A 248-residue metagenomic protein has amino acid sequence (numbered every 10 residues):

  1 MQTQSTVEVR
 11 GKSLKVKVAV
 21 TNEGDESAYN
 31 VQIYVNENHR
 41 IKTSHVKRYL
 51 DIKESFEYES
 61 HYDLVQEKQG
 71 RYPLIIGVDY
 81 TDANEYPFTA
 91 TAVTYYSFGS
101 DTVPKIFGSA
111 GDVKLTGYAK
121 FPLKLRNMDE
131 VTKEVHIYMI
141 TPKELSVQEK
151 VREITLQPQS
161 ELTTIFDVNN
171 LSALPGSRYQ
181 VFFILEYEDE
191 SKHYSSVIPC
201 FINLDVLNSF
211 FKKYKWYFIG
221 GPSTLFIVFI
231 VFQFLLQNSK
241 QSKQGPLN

Functional and structural regions predicted by a protein language model:
M1-S5, T43-K47, F107-A110, E149-R152: Surface-exposed, proline-enriched loop/turn segments that connect beta strands in immunoglobulin-like
T6-K12, D112-G117: Short, solvent-exposed loop/linker segments at the N-terminal edge of repeated beta-sheet extracellular domains
E8, R48-F56, I154-T163: Short proline/glycine- and polar residue-rich coil/turn motifs
V18, I76-V78, F183: Hydrophobic/tyrosine-rich beta-strand signature of extracellular beta-sandwich/beta-rich modules, prominently
T21-I41, R126-L145: Short acidic, flexible loop segments centered on an aromatic residue
D63, Y80-K213: Membrane-proximal extracellular "stem/stalk" segments of glycoproteins immediately N-terminal to a transmembrane helix
Y214-L235: Selective detector of the "anchor" transmembrane alpha-helix that sits immediately C-terminal
K240-N248: Cytoplasmic C-terminal tails of single-pass
